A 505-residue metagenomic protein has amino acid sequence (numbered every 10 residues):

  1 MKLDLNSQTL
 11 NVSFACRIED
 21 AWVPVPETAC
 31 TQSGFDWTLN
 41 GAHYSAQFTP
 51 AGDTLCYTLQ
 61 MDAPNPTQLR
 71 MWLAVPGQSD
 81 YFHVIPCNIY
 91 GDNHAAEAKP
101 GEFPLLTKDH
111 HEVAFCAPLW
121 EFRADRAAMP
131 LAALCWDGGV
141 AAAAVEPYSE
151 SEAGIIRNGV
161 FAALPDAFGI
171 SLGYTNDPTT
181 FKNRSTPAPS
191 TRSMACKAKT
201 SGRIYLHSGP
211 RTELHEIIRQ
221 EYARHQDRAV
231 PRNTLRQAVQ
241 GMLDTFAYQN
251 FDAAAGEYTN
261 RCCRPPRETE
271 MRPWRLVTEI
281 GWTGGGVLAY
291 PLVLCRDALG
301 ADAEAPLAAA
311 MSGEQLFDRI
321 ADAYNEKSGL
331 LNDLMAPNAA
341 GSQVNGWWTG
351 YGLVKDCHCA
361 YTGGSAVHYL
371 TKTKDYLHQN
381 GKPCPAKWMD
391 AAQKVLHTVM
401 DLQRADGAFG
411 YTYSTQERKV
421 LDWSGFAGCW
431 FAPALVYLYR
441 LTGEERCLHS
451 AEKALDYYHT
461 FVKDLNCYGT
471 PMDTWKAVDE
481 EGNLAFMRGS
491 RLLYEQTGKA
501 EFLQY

Functional and structural regions predicted by a protein language model:
K2-D390, K394-H397: Carbohydrate-recognition beta-sandwich/jelly-roll modules in extracellular/periplasmic carbohydrate-active proteins
Q249, A253, A323, K327 (+2 more regions): A short secondary-structure junction motif
R272-L276, L353, Y413-D422, Y468-K476: Active-site-adjacent structural elements in folded domains
L288, A366-Y369, F431-A434, F486-G489: The tetratricopeptide repeat
N345-V354, T371-E445, K453, T460: Active-site lining segments of carbohydrate-active enzymes
C359-A360, L421-A432, V462-C467, P471-R491: Aromatic-lined, polymer-binding surfaces characteristic of secreted/periplasmic polysaccharide-degrading enzymes
L402-A405, L455-K476, T497, E501-Y505: Non-catalytic carbohydrate-binding regions of carbohydrate-active enzymes
